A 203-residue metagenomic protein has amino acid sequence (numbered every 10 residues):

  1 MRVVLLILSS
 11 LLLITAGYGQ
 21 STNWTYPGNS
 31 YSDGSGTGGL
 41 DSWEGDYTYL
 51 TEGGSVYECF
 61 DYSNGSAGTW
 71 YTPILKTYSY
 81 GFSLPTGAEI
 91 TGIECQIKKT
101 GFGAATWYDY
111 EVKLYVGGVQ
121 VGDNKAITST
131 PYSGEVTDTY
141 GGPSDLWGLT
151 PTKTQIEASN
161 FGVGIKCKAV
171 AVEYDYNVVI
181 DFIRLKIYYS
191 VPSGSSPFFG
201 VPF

Functional and structural regions predicted by a protein language model:
R2-G34, G38-G39, D181-F203: Enriched but not universal
Q20-G68: Activation corresponds to long, low-complexity, non-globular regions
D61, Y78-S79, I93-C95, N124-Y176: Cysteine-clustered segments with highest specificity for TGF-beta superfamily mature ligands
A67-T86: Short beta-strands within extracellular/lumenal beta-sheet-rich domains
T86-A104, F161: A short beta-strand element within beta-rich, extracytoplasmic domains of secreted/secretory-pathway proteins
K98, K113-G117, Y188-S190: Predominantly extracellular/luminal cell-surface or secreted proteins
T100-G103, V119, C167-V170, V191-P192: Acidic glycine-/aspartate-rich tracts in secreted/extracellular proteins
A105-V119: Short, surface-exposed beta-strand/strand-loop-strand elements in extracellular ectodomains
